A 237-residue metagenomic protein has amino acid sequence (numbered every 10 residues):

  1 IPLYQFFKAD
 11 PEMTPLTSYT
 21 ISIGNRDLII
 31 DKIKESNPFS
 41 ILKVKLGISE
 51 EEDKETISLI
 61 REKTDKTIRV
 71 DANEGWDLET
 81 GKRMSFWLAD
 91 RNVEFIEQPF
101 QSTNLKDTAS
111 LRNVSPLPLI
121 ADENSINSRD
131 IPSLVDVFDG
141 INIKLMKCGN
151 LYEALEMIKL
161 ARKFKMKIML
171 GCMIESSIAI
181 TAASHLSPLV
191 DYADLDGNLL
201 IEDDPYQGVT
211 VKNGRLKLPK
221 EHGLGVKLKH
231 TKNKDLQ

Functional and structural regions predicted by a protein language model:
I1-I68, N73-K82, F86-A89, P205-Q237: N-terminal capping/lid subdomain adjacent to the active-site entrance of alpha/beta enzymes
V44, E50-I180, H185-S187, E202-G214: Catalytic core of soluble alpha/beta enzymes
D191-D194: Short helix/strand-capping turn motifs
N198: Active-site cofactor/co-catalyst pockets and adjacent glycine-rich loops in catalytic enzymes
